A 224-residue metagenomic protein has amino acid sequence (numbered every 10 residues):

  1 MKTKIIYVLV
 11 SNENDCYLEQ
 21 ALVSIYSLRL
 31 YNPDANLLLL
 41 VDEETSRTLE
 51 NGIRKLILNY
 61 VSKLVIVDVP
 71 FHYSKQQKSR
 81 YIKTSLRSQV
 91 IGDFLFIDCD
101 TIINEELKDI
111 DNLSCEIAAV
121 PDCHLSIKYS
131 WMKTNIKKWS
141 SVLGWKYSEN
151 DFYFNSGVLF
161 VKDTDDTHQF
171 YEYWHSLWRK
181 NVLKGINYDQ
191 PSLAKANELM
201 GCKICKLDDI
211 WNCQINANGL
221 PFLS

Functional and structural regions predicted by a protein language model:
M1-S224: Glycosyltransferase catalytic domains, chiefly GT-A lineage
